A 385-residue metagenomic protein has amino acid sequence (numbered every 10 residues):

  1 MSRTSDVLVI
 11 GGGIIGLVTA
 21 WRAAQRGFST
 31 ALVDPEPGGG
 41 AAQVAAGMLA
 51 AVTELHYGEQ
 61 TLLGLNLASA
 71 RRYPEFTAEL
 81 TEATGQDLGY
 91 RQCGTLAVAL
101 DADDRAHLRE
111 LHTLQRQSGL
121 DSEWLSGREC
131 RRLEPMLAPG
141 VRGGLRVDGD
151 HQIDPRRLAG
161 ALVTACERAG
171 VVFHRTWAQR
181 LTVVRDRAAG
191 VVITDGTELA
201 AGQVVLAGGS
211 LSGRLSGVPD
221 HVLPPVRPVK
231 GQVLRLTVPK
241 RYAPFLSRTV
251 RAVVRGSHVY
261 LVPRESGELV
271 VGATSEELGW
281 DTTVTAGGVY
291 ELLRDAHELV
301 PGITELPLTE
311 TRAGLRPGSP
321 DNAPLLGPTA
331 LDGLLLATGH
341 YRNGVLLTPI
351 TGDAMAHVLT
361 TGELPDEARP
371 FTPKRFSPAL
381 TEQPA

Functional and structural regions predicted by a protein language model:
S5-A31: N-terminal Rossmann-like FAD-binding beta1-loop-alpha1 element of flavoenzymes
L8-I10, L199-L211, G352: Short hydrophobic core segments
I15, G38, L211: Conserved Rossmann-like nucleotide-cofactor binding loop
W21-R26, P35, G47-M48, T53 (+2 more regions): Active-site substrate-recognition segment that forms the wall of the catalytic cavity or substrate channel
M48-E129, L133, A296: Dinucleotide-binding Rossmann-like beta1-alpha1 core, especially the glycine-rich loop that anchors the ADP
G64-L67, V98-H107, L145-T164, T283-G287: Short beta-strand to alpha-helix junction loop
L145-D195, L199-G202: Helical element adjacent to the flavin cofactor pocket in flavoenzyme catalytic cores
V300-A385: C-terminal catalytic lobe of FAD-dependent flavoproteins
